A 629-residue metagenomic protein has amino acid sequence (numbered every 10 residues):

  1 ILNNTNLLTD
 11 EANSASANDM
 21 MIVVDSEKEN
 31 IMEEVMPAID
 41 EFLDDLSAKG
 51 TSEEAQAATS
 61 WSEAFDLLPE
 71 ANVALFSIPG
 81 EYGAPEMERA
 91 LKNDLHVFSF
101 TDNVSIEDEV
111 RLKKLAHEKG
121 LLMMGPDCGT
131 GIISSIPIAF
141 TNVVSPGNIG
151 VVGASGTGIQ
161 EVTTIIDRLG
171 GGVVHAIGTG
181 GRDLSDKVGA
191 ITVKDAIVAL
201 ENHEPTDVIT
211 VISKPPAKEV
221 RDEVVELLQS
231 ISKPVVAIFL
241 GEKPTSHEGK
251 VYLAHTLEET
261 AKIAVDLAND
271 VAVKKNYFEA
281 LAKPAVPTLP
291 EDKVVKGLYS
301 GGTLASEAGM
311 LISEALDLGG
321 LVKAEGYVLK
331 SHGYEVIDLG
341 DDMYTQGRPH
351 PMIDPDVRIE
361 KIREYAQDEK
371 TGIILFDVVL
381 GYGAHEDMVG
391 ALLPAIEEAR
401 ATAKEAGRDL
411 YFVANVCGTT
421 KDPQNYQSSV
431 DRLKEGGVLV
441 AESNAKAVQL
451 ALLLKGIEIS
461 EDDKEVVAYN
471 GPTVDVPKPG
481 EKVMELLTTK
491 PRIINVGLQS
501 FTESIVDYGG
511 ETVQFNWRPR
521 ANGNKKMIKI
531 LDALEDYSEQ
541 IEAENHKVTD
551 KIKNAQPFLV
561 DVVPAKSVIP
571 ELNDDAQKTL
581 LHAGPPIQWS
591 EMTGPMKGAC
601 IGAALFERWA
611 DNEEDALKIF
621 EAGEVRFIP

Functional and structural regions predicted by a protein language model:
I1-D475: Catalytic-core regions of core metabolic enzymes, especially those transforming organic acids/acyl-group intermediates
I1-E53, Y82, V430-R432, D463-V476 (+2 more regions): Long, compositionally biased, glycine/small-hydrophobic-enriched stretches that function as flexible linkers, tethers
